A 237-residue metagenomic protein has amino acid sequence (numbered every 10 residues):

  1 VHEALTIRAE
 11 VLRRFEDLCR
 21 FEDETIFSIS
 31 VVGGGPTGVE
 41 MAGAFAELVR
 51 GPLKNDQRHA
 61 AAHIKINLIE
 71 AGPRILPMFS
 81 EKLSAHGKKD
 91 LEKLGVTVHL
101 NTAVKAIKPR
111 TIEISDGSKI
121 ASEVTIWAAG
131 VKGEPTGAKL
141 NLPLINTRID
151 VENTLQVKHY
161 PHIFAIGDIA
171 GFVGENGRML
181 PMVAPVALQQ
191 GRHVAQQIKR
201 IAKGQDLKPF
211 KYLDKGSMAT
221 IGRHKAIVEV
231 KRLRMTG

Functional and structural regions predicted by a protein language model:
V1-T37, A44-G51: Glycine-rich dinucleotide-binding loop and its adjacent helix/turn
H2-R20, R110-E113, K119-Q189, Q196: FAD-site-proximal beta/loop scaffold in flavoenzymes
F21-T25, D56-H63, K211-Y212: Short helix-terminating capping/connector loops at secondary-structure junctions
V32, V39, I69, I166-G167: Active-site flanking residues adjacent to catalytic metal/cofactor-binding acidic residues
E47-N153, H159: A Rossmann-like FAD-binding core segment of flavoenzymes
Q190-G237: C-terminal, flexible cofactor-proximal segment of oxidoreductases
